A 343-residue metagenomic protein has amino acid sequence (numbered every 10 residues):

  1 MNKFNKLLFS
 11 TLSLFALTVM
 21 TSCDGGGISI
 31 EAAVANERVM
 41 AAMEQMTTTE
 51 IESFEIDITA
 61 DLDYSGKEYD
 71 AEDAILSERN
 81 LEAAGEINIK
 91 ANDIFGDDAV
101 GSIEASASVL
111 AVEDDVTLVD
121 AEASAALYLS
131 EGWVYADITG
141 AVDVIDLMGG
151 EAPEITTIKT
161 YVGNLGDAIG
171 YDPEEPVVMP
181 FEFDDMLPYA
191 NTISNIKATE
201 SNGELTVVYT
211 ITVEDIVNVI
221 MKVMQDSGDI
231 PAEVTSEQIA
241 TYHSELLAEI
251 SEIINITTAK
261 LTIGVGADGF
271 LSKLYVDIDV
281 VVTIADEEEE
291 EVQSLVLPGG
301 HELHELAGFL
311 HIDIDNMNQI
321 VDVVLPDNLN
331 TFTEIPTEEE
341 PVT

Functional and structural regions predicted by a protein language model:
M1-S10: Bacterial N-terminal signal peptides that target proteins for export
F9-L17: Hydrophobic helical h-region of N-terminal Sec-dependent signal peptides in bacterial secretory/periplasmic proteins
T18-S22: C-terminal motif of bacterial Sec signal peptides marking the signal peptidase cleavage site
D24-T343: Subset-of-secretome marker
